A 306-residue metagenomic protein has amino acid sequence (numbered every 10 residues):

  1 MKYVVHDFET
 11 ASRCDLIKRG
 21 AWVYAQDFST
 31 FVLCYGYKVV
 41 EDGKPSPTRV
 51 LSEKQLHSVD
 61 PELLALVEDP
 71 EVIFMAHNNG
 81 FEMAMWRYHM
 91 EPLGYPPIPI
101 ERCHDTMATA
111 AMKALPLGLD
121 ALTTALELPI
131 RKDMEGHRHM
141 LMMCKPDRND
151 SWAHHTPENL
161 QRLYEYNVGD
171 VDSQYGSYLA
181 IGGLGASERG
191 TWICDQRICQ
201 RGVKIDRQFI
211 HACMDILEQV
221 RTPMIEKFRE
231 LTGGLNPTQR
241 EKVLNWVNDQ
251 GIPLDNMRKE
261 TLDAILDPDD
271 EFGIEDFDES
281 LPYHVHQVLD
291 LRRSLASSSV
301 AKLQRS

Functional and structural regions predicted by a protein language model:
M1-T10, C14, G36, S46 (+2 more regions): Conserved "right-hand" nucleotidyltransferase catalytic core of DNA-directed polymerases
F8-C14, V23-A25, N78: Ser/Thr-glycine-rich phosphate-binding loops at phosphate-binding pockets of nucleotides, nucleotide cofactors
R13-I17, V50-S52: Cytochrome P450 core scaffold surrounding the K-helix E-X-X-R motif and the conserved "meander" helix-loop region
D15-I17, A84-H89, W246: A short acidic (Asp/Glu
L16-C34: A short alpha/beta connector and helix-capping loop motif
K18-V23, H89-L93, P253: Short secondary-structure boundary/capping segments
T30-L33, Y37, E41-P61, D69-G182 (+1 more regions): Active-site-proximal helix-loop-helix substrate-binding element of RNase H-like nuclease domains
